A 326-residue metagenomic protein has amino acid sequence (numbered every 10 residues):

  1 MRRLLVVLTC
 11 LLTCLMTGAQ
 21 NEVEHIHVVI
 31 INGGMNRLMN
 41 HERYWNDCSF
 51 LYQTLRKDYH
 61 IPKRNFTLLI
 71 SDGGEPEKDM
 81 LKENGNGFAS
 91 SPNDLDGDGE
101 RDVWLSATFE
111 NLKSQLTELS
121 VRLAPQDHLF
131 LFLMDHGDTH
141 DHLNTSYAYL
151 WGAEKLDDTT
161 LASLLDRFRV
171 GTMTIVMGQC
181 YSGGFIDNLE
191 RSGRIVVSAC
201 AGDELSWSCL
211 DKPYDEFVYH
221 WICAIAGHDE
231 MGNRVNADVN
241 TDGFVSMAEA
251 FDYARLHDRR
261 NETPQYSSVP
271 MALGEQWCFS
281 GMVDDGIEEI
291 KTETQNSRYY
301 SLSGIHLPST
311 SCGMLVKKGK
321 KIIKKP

Functional and structural regions predicted by a protein language model:
M1-L4: Positively charged n-region of N-terminal signal peptides that target proteins for export
C10-G18: Hydrophobic h-region of N-terminal signal peptides that target proteins for export in Gram-negative bacteria
G18-Q126, S280-V283: Boundary/activation segment at the start of structured domains
G34-L38, D72-P76, D135-D141, E154-K155 (+3 more regions): Solvent-exposed loop/turn segments at secondary-structure junctions within structured extracellular/periplasmic domains
S49, M173-Y266: Active-site-proximal C-terminal subdomain of hydrolase catalytic domains
N86-S90, L95-A107, R122-A124, M134-F168: A short, glycine/acidic-enriched catalytic loop
M282-S303: Residue-level detector of functionally pivotal "anchor" positions at catalytic/ligand-binding pockets or at interdomain
M314-P326: C-terminal tail/sorting-segment detector
